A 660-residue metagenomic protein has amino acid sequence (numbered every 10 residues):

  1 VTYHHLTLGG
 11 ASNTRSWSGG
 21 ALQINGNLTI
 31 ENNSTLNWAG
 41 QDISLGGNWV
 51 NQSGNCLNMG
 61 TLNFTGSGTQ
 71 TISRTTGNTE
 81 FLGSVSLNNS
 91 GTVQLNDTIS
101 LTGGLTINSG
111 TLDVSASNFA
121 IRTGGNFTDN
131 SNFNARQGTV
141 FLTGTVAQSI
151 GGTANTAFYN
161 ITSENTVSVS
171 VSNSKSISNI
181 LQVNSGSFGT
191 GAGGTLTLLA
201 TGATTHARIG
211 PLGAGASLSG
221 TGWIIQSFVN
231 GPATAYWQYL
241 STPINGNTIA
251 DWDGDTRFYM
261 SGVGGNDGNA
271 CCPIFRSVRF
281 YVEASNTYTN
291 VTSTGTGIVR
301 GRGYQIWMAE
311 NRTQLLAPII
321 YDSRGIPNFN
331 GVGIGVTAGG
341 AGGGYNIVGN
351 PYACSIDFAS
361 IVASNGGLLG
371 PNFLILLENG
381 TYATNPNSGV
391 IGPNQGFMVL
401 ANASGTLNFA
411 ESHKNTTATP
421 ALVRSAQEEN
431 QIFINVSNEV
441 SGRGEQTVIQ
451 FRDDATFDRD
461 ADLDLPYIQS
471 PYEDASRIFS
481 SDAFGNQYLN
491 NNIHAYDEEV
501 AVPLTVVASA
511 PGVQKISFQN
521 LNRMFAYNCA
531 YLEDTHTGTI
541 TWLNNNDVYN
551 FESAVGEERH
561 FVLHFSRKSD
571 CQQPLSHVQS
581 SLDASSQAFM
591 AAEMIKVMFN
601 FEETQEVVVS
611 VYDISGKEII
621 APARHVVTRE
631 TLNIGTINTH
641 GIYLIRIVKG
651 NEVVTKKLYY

Functional and structural regions predicted by a protein language model:
V1-W17, Q23, N48-N89, G124-V171 (+5 more regions): N-terminal exported-region signature
L22-I30, I99-N108, I177-I180, K414 (+1 more regions): Short secondary-structure subsegments characteristic of cysteine-rich extracellular domains
E31-L36, N108-S115, N179-G191: Short sequence segments immediately N-terminal to proteolytic processing junctions that release a mature
T234, V282-V299, G303-V627, I637 (+1 more regions): Compositionally biased Ser/Thr/Gly- and acidic/asparagine-rich, proline-interspersed low-complexity stretches
T628-L632: Aromatic sugar-binding surface patches on proteins that engage polysaccharides or sugar-phosphate polymers
Y643: Cell-envelope/extracellular polymer assembly enzymes that use nucleotide-activated donors
I647-K649: Conserved structural position at the C-terminal beta-strand of extracellular beta-sandwich adhesion modules
